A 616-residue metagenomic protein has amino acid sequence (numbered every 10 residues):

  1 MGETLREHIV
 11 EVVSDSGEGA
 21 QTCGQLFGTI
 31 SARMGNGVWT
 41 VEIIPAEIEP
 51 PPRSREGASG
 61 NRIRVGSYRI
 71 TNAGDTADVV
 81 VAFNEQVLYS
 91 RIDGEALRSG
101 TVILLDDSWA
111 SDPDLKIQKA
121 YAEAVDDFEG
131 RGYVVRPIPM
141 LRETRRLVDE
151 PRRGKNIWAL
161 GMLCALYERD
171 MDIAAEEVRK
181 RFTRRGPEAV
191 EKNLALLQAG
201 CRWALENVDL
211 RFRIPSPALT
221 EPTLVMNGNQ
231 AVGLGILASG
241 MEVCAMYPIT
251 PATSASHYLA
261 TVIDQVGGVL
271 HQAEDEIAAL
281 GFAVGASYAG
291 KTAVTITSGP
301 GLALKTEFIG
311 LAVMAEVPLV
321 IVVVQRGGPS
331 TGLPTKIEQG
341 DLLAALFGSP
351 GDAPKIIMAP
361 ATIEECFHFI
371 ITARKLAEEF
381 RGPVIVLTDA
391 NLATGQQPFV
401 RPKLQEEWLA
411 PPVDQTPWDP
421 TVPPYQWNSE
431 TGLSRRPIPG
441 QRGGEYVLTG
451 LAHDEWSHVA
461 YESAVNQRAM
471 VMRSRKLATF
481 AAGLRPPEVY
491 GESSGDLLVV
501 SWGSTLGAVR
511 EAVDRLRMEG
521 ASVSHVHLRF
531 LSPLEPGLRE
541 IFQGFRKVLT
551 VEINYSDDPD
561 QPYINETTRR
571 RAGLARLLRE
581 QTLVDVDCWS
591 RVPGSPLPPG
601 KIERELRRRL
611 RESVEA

Functional and structural regions predicted by a protein language model:
M1-A238, A245, A572: Active-site cofactor/cluster-binding pocket
T4-L97, V243, T250-F347, I356-E378 (+1 more regions): Thiamine diphosphate
H8-D15, G161, V243-A245, V294-T297 (+4 more regions): Short glycine-rich or small-residue beta-strand-to-loop segments that form or flank ligand, phosphate, metal/Fe-S
V38-V41, I173-A174, G186-L194, N207-S216 (+5 more regions): Flexible, glycine/charged-enriched surface loops at secondary-structure junctions
P45-E49, A110-D114, E143, T253 (+8 more regions): Short gly/pro/ser/thr-enriched loop/turn and capping motifs at secondary-structure boundaries
D114-F128, Q339-A345, K403-T416, I564-R570: Acidic, Ser/Thr-rich peripheral helices and adjacent loops at domain boundaries
R179-F182, E206-E221, I236-M241, L259-V266 (+5 more regions): Gly-rich Lys/Arg/Thr-decorated short loops/hinges at beta-loop-alpha junctions or inter-strand turns that position
V225-N229, L237, F369, R374-A616: Flexible, low-complexity linker and terminal segments
